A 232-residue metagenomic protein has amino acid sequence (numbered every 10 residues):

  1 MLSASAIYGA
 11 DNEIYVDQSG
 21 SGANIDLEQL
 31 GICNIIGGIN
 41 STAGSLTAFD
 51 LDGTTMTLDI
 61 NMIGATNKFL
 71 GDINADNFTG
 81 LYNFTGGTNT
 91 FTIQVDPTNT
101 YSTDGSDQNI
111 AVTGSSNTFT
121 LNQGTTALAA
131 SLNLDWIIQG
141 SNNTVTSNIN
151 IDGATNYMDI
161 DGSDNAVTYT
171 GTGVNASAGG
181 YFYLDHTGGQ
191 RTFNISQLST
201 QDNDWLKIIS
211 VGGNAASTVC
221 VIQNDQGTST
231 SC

Functional and structural regions predicted by a protein language model:
M1-C232: Long, low-complexity, polar and repeat-rich extracellular regions of very large Gram-negative surface proteins
